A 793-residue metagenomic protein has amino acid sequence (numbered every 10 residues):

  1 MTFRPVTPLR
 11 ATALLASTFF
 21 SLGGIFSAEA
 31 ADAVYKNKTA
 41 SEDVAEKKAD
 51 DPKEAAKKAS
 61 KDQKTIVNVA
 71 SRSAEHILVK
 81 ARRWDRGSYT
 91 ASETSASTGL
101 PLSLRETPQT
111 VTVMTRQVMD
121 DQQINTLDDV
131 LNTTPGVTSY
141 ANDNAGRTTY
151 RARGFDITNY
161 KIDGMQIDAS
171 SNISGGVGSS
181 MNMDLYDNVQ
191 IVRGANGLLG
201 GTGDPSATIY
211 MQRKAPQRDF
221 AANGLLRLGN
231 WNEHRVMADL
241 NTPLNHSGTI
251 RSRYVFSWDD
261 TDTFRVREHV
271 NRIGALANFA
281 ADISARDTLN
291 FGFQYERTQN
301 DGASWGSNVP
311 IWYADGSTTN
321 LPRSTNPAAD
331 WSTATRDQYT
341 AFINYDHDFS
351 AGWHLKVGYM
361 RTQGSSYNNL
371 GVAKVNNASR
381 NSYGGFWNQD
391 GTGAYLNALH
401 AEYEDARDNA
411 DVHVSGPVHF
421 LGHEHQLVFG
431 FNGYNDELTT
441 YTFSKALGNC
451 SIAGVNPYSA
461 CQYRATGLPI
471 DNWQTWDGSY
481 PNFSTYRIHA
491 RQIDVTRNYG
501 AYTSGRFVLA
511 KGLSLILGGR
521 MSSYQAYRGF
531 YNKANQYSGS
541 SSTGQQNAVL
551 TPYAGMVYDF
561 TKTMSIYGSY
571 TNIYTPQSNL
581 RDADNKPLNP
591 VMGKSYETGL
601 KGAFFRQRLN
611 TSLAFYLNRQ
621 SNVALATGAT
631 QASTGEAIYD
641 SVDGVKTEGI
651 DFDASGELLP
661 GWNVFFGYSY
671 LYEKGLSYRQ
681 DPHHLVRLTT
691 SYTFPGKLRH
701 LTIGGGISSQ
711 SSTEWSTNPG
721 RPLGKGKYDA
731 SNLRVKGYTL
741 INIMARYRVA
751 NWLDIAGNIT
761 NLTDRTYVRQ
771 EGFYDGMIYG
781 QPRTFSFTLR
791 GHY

Functional and structural regions predicted by a protein language model:
K57, A70-D219, T598: Acidic, small-polar-rich N-terminal luminal/periplasmic segments of exported/outer-membrane proteins
A169, D184-D187, L198-A275, I283-T288 (+2 more regions): Outer-membrane beta-barrel translocator/receptor signature
D259-T263, L276-D348, Q363-D405, I452 (+4 more regions): Acidic/polar loop-and-plug regions of large Gram-negative outer-membrane beta-barrel proteins
D282, D405, E424-D436, F443 (+3 more regions): Structural signature of Gram-negative outer-membrane beta-barrels, strongest in the C-terminal barrel of TonB-dependent
D346-D348, H354-M360, G364-L370, D559 (+4 more regions): Membrane-embedded beta-barrel scaffold of Gram-negative outer-membrane proteins
D346-Q363, N397-F530: Face-selective signature of the C-terminal outer-membrane beta-barrel domain
L617-R619, Y639-P719, T763-D764, H792: Gram-negative outer-membrane beta-barrel transporters
L659, S708-K725, R746-Y793: C-terminal beta-signal and adjacent terminal beta-strands/loops of Gram-negative outer-membrane beta-barrel proteins
